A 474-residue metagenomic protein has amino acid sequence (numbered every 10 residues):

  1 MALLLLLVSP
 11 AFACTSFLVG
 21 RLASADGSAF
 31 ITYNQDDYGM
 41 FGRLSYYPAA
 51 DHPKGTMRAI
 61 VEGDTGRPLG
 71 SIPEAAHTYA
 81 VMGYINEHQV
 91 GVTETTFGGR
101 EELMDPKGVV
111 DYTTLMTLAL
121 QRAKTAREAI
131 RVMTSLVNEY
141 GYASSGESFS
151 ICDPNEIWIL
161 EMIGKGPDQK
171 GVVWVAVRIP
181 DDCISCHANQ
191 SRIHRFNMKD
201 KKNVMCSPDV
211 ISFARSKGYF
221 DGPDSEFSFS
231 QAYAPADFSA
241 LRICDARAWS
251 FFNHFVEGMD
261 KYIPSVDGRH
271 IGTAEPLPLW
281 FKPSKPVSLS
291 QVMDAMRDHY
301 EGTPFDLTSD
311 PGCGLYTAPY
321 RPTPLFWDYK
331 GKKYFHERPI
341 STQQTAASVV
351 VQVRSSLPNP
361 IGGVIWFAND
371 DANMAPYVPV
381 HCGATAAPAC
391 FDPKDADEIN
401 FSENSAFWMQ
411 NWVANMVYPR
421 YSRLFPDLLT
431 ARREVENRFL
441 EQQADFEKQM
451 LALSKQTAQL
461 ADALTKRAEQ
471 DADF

Functional and structural regions predicted by a protein language model:
V8-P10: N-terminal signal peptide c-region/cleavage motif recognized by signal peptidases
C14-Y112, V132-V287: A contiguous strand-loop segment
M116-A123: Short, well-ordered beta-strand elements within core beta-sheets of diverse protein domains
A248-Y334, R338-I340, P426, R433-E436 (+3 more regions): Accessory, solvent-exposed terminal regions and/or long lumenal/extracellular loops of proteins
Y316-A452: Substrate-recognition/cap regions that form aromatic- and gly/pro-loop-enriched pockets for small-molecule ligands
D473-F474: Long, low-complexity or tandemly repetitive, helically biased scaffold regions used for multimeric assembly/adhesion
